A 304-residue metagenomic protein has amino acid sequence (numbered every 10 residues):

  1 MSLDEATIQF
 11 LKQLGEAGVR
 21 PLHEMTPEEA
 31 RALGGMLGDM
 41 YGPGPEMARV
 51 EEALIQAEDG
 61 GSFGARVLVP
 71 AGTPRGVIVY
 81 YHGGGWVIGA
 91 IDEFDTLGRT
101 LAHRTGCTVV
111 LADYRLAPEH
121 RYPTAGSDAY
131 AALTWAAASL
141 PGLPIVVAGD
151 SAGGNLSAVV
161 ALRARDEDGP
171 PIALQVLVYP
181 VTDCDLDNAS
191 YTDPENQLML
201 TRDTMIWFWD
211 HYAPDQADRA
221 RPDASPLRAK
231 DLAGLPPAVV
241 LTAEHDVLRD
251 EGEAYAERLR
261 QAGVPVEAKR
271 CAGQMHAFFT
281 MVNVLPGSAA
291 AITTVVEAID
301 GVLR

Functional and structural regions predicted by a protein language model:
M1-V67, R304: A glycine/proline-hinged amphipathic helix-loop "lid/cap" segment that gates access to hydrophobic ligand pockets
R75-G84: Short beta-strand element of the alpha/beta-hydrolase
G85-R99, E251: The serine-hydrolase catalytic nucleophile loop
A90-I91, L97, V110-P144, V282-S288: Catalytic nucleophile-loop/oxyanion-hole region of alpha/beta-hydrolase and closely related hydrolase-like folds
G149, G153, S157: Gly/Ala-rich beta-loop-alpha elbow adjacent to hydrolase catalytic centers
L162, D166-A217: Hydrolase active-site cap/lid region
V240-T242: Short beta-strand/loop motif that positions the catalytic acidic residue of the alpha/beta-hydrolase fold
L285-R304: Catalytic active-site module of serine/aspartate enzymes centered on a nucleophile-bearing elbow/loop
